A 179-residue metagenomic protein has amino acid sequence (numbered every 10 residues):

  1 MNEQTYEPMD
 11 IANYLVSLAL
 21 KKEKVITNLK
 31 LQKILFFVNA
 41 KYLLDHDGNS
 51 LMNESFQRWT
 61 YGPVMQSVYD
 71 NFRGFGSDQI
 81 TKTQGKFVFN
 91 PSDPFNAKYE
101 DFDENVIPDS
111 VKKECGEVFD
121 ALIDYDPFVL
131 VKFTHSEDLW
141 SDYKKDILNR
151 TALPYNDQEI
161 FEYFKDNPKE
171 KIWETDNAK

Functional and structural regions predicted by a protein language model:
M1-K179: Domain-edge interaction signal
